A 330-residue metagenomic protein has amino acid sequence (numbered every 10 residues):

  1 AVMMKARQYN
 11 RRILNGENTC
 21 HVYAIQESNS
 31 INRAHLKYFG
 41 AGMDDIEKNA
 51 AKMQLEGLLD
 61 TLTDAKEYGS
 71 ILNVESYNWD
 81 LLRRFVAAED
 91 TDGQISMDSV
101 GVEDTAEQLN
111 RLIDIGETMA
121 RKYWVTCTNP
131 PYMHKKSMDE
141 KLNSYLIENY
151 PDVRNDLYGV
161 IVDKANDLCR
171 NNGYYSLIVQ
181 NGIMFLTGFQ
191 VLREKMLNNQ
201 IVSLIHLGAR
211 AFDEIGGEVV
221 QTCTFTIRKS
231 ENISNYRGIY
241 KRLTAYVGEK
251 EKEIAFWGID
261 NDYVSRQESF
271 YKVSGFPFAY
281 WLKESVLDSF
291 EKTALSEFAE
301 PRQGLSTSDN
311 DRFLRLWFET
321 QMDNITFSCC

Functional and structural regions predicted by a protein language model:
A1-G42, E117-C329: Signature of N6-adenine DNA methyltransferases within the class I
A1-V125: Class I S-adenosyl-L-methionine-dependent methyltransferase module
